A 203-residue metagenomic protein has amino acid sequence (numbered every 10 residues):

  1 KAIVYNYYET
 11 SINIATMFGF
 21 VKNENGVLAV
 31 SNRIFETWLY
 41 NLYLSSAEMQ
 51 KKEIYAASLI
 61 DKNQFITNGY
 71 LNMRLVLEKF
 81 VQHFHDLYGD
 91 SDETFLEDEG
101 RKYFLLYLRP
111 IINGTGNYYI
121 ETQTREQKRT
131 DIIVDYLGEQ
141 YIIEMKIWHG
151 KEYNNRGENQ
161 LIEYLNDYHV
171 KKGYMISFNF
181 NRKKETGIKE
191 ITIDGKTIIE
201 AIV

Functional and structural regions predicted by a protein language model:
K1-G114, T130-D131, L137: C-terminal leucine-rich, beta-strand-based interaction scaffolds used for sensing/assembly
Y8, G157-Q160: Amphipathic coiled-coil/heptad-repeat helices and related helical stalk/stem segments that mediate oligomerization
F104, I132-V134, G138-H149, Y164: Conserved catalytic cores of phosphodiester-cleaving nucleases, focusing on short active-site segments
T115-E121: Conserved RecA-like helicase motor-core motifs
T122-Q127: A short beta-turn/loop motif at secondary-structure boundaries
I143, Y174-I176, I199-A201: Hydrophobic/aromatic beta-strand patches that form the interior of the parallel beta-sheet core in alpha/beta enzyme
N154-E158, L165-I193: Nucleic-acid nuclease catalytic cores
I191-V203: Intrinsically disordered, low-complexity terminal regions enriched in charged/polar residues
